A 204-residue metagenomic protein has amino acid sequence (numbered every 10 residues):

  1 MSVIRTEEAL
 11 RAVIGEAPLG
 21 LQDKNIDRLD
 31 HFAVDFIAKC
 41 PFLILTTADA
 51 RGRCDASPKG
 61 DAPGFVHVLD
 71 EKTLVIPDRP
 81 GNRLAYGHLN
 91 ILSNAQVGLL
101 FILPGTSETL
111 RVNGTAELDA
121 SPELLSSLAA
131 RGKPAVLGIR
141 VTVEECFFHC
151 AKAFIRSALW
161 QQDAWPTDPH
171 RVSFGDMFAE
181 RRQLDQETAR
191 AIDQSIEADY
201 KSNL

Functional and structural regions predicted by a protein language model:
M1-L204: Binding-site signature for planar aromatic cofactors or substrates
